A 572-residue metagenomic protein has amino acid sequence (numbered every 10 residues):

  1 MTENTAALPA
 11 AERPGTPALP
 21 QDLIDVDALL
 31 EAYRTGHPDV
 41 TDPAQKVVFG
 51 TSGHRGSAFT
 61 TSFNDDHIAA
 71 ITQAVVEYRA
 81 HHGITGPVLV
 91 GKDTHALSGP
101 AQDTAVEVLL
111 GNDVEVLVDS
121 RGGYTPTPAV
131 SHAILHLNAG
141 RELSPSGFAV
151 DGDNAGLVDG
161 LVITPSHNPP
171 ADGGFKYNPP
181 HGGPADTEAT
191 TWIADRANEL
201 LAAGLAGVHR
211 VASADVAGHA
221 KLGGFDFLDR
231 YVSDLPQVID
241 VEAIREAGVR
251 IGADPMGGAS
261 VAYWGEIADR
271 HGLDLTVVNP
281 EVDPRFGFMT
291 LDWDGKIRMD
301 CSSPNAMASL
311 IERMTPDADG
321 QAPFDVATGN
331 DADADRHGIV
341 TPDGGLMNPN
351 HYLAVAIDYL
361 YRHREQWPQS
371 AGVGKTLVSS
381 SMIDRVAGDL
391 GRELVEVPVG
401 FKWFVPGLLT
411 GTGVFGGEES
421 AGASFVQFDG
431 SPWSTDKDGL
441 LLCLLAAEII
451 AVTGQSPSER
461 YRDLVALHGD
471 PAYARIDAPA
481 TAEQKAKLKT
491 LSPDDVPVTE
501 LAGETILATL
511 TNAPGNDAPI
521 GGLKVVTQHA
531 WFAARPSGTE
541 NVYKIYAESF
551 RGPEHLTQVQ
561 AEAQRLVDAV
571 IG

Functional and structural regions predicted by a protein language model:
T2-Q45, R141, D153-A155, A171-G320: Gly/Ser/Thr-enriched, mixed-charge loops and adjacent short helices that form phosphate/oxyanion-binding elements
D27, H81-T85, L89-D172, E266-G338: N-terminal small/polar loop signature for handling phosphorylated ligands or for N-terminal nucleophile
A44-F63, P165-N168, P255-E266, F415-S420 (+2 more regions): Conserved phosphate/anionic-ligand binding catalytic regions in large, soluble enzymes, centered on
S57-A58, P87-D93, V130, R250-D254 (+3 more regions): Short glycine-rich or small-residue beta-strand-to-loop segments that form or flank ligand, phosphate, metal/Fe-S
T72-V88, D240-A247, Q321: Glycine-rich phosphate/diphosphate-binding loops that line cofactor/substrate pockets in enzymes
P100-L109, A171-N178, D335-V355, I383-V386: Short Gly/Thr/Asp-enriched flexible loops that form oxyanion-binding sites at enzyme active sites
S120-Y124, D195-L228, T341-G417, G422-F425: Proline/glycine-rich low-complexity loops and linkers
A322-V326, H363-G538, V542-G572: Phosphate-binding and adjacent anionic-ligand microenvironments
